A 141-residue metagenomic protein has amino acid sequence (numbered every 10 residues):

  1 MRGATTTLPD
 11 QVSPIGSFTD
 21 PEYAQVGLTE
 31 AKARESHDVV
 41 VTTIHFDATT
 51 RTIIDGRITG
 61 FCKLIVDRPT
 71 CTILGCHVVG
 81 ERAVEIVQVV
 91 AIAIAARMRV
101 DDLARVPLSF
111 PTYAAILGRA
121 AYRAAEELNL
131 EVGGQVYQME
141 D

Functional and structural regions predicted by a protein language model:
R2, S13, F18-D141: Flexible, glycine-rich terminal cap/loop adjacent to redox cofactors in electron-transfer oxidoreductases
A4-L8: Glycine-rich active-site loop/strand segments that organize a redox cofactor
